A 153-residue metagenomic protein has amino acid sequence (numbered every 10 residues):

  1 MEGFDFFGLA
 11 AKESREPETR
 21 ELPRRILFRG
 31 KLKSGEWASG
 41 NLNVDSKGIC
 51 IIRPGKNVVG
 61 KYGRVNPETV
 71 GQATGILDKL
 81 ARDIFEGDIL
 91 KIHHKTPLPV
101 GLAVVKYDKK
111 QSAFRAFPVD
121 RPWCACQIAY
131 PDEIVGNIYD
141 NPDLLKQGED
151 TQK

Functional and structural regions predicted by a protein language model:
M1-K153: Secondary-structure transition motif
